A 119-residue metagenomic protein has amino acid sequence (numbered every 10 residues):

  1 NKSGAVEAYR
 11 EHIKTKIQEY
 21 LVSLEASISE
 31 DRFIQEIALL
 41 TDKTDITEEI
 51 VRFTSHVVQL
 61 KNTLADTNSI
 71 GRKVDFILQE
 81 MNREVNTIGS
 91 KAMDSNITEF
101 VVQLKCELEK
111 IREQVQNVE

Functional and structural regions predicted by a protein language model:
N1-E119: N-terminal intrinsically disordered, cationic/polar leader segments that include organellar targeting peptides
